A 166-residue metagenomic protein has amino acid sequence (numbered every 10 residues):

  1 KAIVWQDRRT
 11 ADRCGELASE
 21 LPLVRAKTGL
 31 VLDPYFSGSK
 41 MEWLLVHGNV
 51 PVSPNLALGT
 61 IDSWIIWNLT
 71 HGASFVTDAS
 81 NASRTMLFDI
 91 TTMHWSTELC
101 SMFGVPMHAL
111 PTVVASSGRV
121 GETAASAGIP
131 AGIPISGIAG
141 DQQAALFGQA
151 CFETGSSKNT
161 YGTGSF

Functional and structural regions predicted by a protein language model:
K1-M41, D141: Active-site phosphate-binding/coordination module
K1-V4, A26, P54, G128-P134: N-terminal glycine/serine-rich phosphate-binding loop of ATP-dependent small-molecule kinases, especially carbohydrate
K1-W5, V31-Y35, E42, I66-D89 (+2 more regions): Short beta-strand-loop/turn "lid" adjacent to the catalytic site in phosphate-handling enzymes
D7, L44, L99: Residue-level signal for inorganic ion chemistry
P22-L32, V50-G59, M107: A short alpha-helix-loop-beta-strand transition element characteristic of N-terminal alpha/beta dinucleotide-binding
L32-D33, N55-L56, V76-T77, I135-I138 (+1 more regions): Short Gly/Pro-enriched turn/cap motifs at secondary-structure boundaries
H47-S53, N68, T97-M107: Phosphate/pyrophosphate-binding loops at sites that engage ATP/ADP/AMP, CoA/4′-phosphopantetheine, polyphosphate
S80-F166: ATP-dependent carbohydrate kinase catalytic cores
